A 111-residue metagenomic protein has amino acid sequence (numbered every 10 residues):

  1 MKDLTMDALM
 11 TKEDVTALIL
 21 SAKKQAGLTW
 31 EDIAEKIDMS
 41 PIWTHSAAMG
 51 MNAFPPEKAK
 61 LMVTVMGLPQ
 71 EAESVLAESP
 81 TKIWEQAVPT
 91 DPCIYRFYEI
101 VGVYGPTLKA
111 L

Functional and structural regions predicted by a protein language model:
K2-K12: A detector for short, charged/polar N-terminal pre-domain segments
A17-D32: Short basic helix-loop element that most often maps to the first helix and adjoining turn of HTH DNA-binding modules
D38-F54: Recognition helix of helix-turn-helix/homeodomain-like DNA-binding domains that insert into the DNA major groove
P56-S74: DNA major-groove recognition helix of helix-turn-helix/homeodomain DNA-binding modules
E71-L111: Helix-turn-helix/homeodomain-like alpha-helical modules used for DNA recognition and transcription-factor dimerization
